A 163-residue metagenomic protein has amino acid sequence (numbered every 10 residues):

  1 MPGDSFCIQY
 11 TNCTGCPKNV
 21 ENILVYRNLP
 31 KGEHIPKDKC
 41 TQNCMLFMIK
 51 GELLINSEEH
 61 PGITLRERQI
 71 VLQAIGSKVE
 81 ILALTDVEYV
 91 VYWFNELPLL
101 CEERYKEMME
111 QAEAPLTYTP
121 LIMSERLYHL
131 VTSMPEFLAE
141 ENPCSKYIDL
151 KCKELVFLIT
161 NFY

Functional and structural regions predicted by a protein language model:
M1-N19, F137-P143: A short, N-terminal "cap"/entry segment at the start of jelly-roll beta-barrel domains of the cupin/DSBH fold
M1-P2, E33, I49-K50, N142 (+1 more regions): Generic low-complexity, intrinsically disordered sequence content enriched in small uncharged/hydrophobic residues
F6, Y10, Y26, Y89-Y92 (+5 more regions): Sequence-level detector for tyrosine residue identity
T11-E21, C44-M45, L121, Y128: N-proximal short alpha-helices
K18-Q111: N-terminal regulatory/effector-sensing and dimerization cores that precede helix-turn-helix DNA-binding domains
R104-I159: Amphipathic alpha-helical segments enriched in hydrophobic/aromatic residues interleaved with Lys/Arg
